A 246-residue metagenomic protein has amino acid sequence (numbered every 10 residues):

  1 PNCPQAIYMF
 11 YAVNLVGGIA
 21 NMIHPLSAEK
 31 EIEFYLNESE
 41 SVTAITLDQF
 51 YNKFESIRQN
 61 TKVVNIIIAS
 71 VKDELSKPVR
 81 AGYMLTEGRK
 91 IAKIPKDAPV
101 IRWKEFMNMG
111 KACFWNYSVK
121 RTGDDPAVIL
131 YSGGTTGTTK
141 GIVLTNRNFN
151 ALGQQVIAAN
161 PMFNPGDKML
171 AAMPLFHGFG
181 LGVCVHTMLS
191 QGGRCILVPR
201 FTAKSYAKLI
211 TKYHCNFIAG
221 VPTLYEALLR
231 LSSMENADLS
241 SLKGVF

Functional and structural regions predicted by a protein language model:
P1-C3, H24, A172-H177, P199: Conserved AMP-binding
P1-E29: Conserved AMP-binding/adenylate-forming
F10-V16, E38, H177, L189-S190: Short hydrophobic alpha-helices that are characteristic scaffold elements of the AMP-binding
V13, A44, P126, S132-T135 (+5 more regions): Conserved S/T- and glycine-rich ATP-binding loop of Class I adenylate-forming
E29, N37, V42, Q49 (+4 more regions): Conserved adenylate-forming
K93-Y131, T138, P161-K168, L242: Conserved pre-ATP/AMP-binding loop-to-beta segment of ANL
N150-K168, F176-F217, R230-L231: Conserved AMP-binding/adenylation subdomain of ANL enzymes
